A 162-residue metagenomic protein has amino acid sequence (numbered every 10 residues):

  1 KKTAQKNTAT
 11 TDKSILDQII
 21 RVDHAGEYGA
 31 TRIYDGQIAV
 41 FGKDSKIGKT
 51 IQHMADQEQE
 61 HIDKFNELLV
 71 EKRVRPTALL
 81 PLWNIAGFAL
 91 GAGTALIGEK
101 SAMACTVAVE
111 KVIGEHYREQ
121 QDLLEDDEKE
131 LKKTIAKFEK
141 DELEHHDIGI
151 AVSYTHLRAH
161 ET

Functional and structural regions predicted by a protein language model:
K6-S14, A30-Q52, E71-V74, I113-K129: Helix-loop segments that flank and shape redox-cofactor active sites
D12-H24: Active-site flanking loop/helix segments enriched in acidic
D23-G26, A30, I85-E144: Acidic/histidine-rich alpha-helical segments that form the ligand environment of transition-metal centers
I47-L82: Conserved alpha-helical segments that form or flank metal/cofactor-binding pockets of metalloenzymes
K64-N66, I148-S153: Amphipathic alpha-helical coiled-coil segments
T155-T162: Conserved small/polar residues in nucleotide/adenosyl-binding loops
